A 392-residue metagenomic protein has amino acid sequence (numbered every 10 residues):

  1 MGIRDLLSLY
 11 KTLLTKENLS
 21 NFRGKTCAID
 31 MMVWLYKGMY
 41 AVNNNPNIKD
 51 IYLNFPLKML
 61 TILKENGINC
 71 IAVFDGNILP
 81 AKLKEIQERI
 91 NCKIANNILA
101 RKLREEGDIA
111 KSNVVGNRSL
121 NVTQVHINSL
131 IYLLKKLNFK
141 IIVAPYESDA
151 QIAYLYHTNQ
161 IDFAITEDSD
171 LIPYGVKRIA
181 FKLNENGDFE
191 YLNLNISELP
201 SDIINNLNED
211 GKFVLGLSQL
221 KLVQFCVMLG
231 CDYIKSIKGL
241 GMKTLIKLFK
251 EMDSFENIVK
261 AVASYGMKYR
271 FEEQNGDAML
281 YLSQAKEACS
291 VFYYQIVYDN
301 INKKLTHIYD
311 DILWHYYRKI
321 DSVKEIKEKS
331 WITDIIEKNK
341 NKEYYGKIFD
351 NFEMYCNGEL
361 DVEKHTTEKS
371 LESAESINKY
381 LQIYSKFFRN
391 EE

Functional and structural regions predicted by a protein language model:
G2-L14, N21-E147, Q151-L155: Noncatalytic, basic helical substrate-engagement surface that gates or grips nucleic-acid strands
K16-R23, E198-E392: Non-catalytic nucleic-acid-binding/docking modules located in mid-to-C-terminal regions of nucleic-acid enzymes
G38, K82-L83, V143, Y174-G175 (+4 more regions): Intrinsically disordered, low-complexity regions enriched in proline, serine, glycine and charged residues
M59, Q151, Q160, G241-T244: Short, hydrophobic/aromatic alpha-helical segments in well-folded domains
L60-T61, D162, D170, F213 (+1 more regions): Beta-strand elements of modular eukaryotic interaction domains
E105-D108, G175-V176, S254: Short, solvent-exposed helix-helix connector turns and helix-capping sites enriched in acidic/polar residues
I152-L183: Acidic, metal-binding active-site segment of PIN/NYN-like and related structure-specific nucleases
K177-K212: Acidic, PIN/NYN-like endoribonuclease modules and their adjacent C-terminal/linker elements
